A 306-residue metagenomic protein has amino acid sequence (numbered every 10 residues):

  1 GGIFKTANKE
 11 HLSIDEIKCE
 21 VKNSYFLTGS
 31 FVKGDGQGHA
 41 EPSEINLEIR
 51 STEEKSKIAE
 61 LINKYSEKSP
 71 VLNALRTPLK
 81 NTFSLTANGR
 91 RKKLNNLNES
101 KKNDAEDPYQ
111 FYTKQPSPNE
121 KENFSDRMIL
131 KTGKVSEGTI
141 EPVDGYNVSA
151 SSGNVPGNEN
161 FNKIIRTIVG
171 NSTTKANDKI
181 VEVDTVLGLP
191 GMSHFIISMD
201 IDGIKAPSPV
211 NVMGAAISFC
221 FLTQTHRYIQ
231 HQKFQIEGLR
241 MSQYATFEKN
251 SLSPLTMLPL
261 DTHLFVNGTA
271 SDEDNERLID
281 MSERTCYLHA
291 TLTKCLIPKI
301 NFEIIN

Functional and structural regions predicted by a protein language model:
G1, C220-F221: Alpha-helical metal-binding/catalytic segments enriched in His/Glu/Asp
K5-A215, T225-N306: Extended beta-strand/beta-hairpin segments
